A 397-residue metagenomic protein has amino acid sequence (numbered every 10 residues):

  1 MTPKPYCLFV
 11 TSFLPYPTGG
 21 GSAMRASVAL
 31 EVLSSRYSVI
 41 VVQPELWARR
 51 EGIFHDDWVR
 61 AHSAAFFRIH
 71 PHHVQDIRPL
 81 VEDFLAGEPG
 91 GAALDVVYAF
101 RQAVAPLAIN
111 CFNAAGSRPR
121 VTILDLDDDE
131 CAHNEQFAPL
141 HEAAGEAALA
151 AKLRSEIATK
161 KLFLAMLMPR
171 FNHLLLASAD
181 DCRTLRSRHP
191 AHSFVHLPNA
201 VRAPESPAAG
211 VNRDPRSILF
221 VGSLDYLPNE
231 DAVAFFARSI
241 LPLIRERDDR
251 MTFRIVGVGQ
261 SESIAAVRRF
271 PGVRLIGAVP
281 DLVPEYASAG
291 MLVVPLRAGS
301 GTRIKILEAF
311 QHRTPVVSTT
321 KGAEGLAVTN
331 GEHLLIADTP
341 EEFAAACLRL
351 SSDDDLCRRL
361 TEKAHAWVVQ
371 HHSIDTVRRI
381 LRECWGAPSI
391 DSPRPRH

Functional and structural regions predicted by a protein language model:
M1-A65, A92: N-terminal subdomain of nucleotide-sugar transferases
M24-V32, S187, H196-S288: Conserved catalytic-core segment of nucleotide-activated headgroup transferases in glycan assembly
T122-L162, S223: Acceptor-binding helix/loop patch of EC 2.4 sugar-transfer enzymes, predominantly nucleotide-sugar-dependent
C131, R154-S206: Donor nucleotide-sugar binding/catalytic pocket of nucleotide-sugar-dependent glycosyltransferases
A287-G301, H312-P315: Acidic donor-binding loop of glycosyltransferase active sites
K305-A309, P315-T319, L335: Short hydrophobic beta-strand element within catalytic cores of glycosyltransferases and related nucleotide-activated
L334-E341, R349-D354: Conserved acidic donor-binding segment of nucleotide-sugar-dependent glycosyltransferases
D355-W385: A charged, aromatic-enriched C-terminal amphipathic alpha-helix characteristic of glycosyltransferases across folds
